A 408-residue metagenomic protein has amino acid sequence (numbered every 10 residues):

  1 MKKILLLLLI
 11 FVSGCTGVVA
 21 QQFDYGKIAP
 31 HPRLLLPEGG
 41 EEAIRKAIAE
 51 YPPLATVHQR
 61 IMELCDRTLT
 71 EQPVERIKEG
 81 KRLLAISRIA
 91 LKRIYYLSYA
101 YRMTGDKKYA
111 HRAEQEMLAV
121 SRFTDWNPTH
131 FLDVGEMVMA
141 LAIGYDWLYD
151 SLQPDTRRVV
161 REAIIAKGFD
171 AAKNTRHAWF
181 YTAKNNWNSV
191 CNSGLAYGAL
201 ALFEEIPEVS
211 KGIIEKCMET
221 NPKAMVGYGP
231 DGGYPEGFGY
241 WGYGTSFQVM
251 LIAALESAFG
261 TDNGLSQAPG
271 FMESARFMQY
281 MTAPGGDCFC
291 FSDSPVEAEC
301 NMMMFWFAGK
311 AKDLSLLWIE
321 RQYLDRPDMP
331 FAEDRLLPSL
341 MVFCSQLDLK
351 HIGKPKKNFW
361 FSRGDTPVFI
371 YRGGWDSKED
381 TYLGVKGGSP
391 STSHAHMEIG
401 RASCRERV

Functional and structural regions predicted by a protein language model:
M1-I4, Q248: Positively charged n-region of N-terminal signal peptides that target proteins for export
K3-I4, L34, G373: Hydrophobic alpha-helical segments, especially transmembrane helices and their immediate juxtamembrane helical caps
I4-S13: Sec-dependent N-terminal signal peptides
C15, C65, C191, C217 (+3 more regions): Generic recognition of cysteine residues
V18-A20: Boundary at the C-terminal end of the N-terminal hydrophobic targeting segment
Q22-P30: N-terminal low-complexity, Pro/Thr/Ser-rich intrinsically disordered segments that act as propeptides or flexible
R33-A49, P53-P284, S294: Aromatic-lined, polymer-binding surfaces characteristic of secreted/periplasmic polysaccharide-degrading enzymes
Y240-R407: Extended polysaccharide-engagement surfaces of secreted carbohydrate-active enzymes
